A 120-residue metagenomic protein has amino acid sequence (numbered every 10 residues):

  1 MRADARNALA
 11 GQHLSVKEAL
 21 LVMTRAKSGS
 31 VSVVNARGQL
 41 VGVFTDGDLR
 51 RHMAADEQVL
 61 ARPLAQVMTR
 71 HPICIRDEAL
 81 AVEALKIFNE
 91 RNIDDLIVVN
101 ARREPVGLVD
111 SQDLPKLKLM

Functional and structural regions predicted by a protein language model:
M1-N7, A61-P72: Bateman (tandem CBS) regulatory domains
A3, G47-D48, M68, V82 (+1 more regions): General secondary-structure edge motif
A10-K27, M53, C74-I93, V98-R102 (+1 more regions): The conserved cystathionine-beta-synthase
L14-V67, E78, N100: Phosphate-binding active sites in nucleotide-utilizing proteins
G29, L40, L60, H71 (+2 more regions): A short pocket-lining beta-strand/turn micro-motif at the edge of beta-sheets
G42-T45, V106-L114: Short hydrophobic beta-strand motif reused across regulatory alpha/beta modules
D46-G47, V67, E90-R91, S111-Q112: Short amphipathic alpha-helical patches
